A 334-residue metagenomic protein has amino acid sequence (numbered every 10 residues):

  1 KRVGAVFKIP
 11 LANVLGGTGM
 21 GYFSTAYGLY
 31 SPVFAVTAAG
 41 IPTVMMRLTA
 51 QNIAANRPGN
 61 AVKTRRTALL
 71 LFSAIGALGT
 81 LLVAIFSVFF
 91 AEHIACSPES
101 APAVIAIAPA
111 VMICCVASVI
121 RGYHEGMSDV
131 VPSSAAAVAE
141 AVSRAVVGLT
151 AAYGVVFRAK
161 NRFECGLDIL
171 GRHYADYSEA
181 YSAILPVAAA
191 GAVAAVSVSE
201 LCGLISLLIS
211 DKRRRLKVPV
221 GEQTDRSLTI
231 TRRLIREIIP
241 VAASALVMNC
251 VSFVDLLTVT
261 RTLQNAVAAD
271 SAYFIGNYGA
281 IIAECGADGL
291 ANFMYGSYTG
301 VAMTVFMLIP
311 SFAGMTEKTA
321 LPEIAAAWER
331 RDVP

Functional and structural regions predicted by a protein language model:
K1-T43, T80, P240, S244-T258: Signature of the first transmembrane helix
L11-P32, E99, S182-A190, T229-E237 (+1 more regions): Interfacial/gating helices of multi-pass transporter permease domains
A39-A54, F306, P310-R330: Helix-loop junctions and terminal segments of transmembrane helices in multi-pass membrane transport/translocation
L78-P102, R158: Short membrane-interface helical motifs at transmembrane helix boundaries in multi-pass membrane transporters
I85, C96-I120: Alpha-helical transmembrane segments of multi-pass membrane proteins
C114-A137: Membrane-interface junctions at transmembrane-helix termini in multi-pass inner-membrane proteins
A135-I184: Alpha-helical transmembrane segments of multi-pass membrane transporters and transport-associated inner-membrane enzymes
F163-V193, I205-M248: Interhelical loop/hinge segments that connect adjacent transmembrane helices in multipass membrane
